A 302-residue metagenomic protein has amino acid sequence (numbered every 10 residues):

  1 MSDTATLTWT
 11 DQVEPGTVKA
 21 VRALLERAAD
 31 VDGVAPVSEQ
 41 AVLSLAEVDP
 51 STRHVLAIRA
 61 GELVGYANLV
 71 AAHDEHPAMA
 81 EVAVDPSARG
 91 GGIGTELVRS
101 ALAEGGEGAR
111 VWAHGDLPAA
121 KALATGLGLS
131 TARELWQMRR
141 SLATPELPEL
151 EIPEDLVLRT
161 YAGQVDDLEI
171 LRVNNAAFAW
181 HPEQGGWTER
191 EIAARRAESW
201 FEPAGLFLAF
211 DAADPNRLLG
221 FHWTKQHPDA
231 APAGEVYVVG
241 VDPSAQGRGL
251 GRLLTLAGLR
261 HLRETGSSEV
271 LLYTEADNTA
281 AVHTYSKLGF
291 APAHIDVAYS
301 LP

Functional and structural regions predicted by a protein language model:
M1-D3, A71-P77, D85-L156, V297-Y299: Acyl-donor-binding surface of acyltransferase catalytic domains
M1-L43, L56, L150-G185: Short amphipathic alpha-helix that is part of the acyltransferase structural core
T10-G16, L25-G106, R110, G115 (+1 more regions): Conserved donor-binding loop and adjoining core beta-sheet/short helix segment in diverse acyl/aminoacyl transferases
I58-A60, R140, F210-A212: Active-site beta-strand termini and strand-to-loop segments that position acidic
V84, V239-V241, T274: Hydrophobic adenine-recognition pocket in adenosine-nucleotide-binding enzymes
G90-A103, V238-P243, G247-E264, V282-K287: Conserved acetyl-CoA-binding loop-helix of GNAT-fold acetyltransferases
G126-E146, L256-P302: Active-site/acyl-donor-binding loops of N-acyltransferases
A179-H227, P243: Phosphate-binding active sites in nucleotide-utilizing proteins
